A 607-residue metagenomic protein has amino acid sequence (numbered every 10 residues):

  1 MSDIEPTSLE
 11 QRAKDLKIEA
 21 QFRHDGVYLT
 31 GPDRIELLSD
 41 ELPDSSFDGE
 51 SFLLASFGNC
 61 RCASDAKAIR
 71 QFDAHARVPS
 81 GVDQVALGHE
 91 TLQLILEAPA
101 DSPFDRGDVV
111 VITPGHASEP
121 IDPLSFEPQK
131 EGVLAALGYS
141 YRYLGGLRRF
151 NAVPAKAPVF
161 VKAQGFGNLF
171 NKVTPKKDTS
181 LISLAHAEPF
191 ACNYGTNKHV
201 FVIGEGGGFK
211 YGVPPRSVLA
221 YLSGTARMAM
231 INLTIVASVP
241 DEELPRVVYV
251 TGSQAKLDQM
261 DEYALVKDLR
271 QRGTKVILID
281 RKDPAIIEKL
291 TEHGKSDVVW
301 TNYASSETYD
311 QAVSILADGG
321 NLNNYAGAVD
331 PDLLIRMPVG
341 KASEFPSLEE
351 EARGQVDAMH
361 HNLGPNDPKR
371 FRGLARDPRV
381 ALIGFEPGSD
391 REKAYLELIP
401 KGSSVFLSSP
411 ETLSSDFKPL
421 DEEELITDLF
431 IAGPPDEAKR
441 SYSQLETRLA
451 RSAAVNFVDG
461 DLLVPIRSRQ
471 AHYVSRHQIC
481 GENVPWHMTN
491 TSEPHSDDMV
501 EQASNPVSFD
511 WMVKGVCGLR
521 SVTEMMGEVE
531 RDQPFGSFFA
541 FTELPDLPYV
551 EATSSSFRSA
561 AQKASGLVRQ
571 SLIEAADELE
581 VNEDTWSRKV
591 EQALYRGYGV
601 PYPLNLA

Functional and structural regions predicted by a protein language model:
S2-H24, K282-K289, H293-G294, N302 (+3 more regions): C-terminal hydrophobic helical "lid"/dimerization subdomain of Rossmann-like NAD(P)H-dependent oxidoreductases
P32-R61, D73-F126, A157, G165-G167: Glycine-rich beta-strand-centered segment in the early N-terminal region that forms part of a ligand/cofactor-binding
E50, G107, G294, G319 (+2 more regions): Beta-strand-connecting loops/turns
V78, H89, A117-S217, L348-E349 (+1 more regions): NAD(P)H dinucleotide-binding glycine-rich loop of Rossmann-like/cofactor-binding domains, especially the beta1-alpha1
N168-R281, D357, N362-S415: Mid-domain Rossmann-like dinucleotide-binding core that forms the NAD(H)/NADP(H) cofactor-binding site
V298-S305, S314-L333, D428-P434, T447-S468: ADP-ribose/adenylate-binding Rossmann-like module
D310, Y325-P346, V458-E482: Rossmann-fold NAD(P)-binding glycine/threonine-rich loop
